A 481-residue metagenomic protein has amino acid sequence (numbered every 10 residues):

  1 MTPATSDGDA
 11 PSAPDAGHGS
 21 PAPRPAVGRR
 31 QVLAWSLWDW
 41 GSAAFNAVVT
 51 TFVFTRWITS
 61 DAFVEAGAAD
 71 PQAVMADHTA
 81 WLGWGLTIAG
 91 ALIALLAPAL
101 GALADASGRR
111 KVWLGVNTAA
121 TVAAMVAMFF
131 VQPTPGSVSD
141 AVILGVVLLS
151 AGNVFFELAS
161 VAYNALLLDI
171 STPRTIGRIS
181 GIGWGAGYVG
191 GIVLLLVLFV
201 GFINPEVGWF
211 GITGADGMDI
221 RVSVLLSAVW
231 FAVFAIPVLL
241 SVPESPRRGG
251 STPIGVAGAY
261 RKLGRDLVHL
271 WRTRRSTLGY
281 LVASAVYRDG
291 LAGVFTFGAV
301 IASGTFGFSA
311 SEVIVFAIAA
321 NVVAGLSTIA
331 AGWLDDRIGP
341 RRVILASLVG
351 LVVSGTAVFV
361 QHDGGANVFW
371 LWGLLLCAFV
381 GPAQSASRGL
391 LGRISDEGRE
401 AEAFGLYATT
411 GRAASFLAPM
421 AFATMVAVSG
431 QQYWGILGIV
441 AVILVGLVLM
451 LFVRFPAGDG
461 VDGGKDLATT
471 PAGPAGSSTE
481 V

Functional and structural regions predicted by a protein language model:
D15-L33, P243-V282: Juxtamembrane intracellular "pre-TM" segments in multi-pass secondary transporters
V49-T79, T296-V313: Short amphipathic helix-loop junctions that connect adjacent transmembrane helices in Major Facilitator Superfamily/SLC
Q72-A76, F202-V229, T424-I443: A membrane-interface helix-boundary motif in multi-pass transporters
I93-R109, S327-P340, V426: Helix-to-loop junctions at the C-terminal end of transmembrane segments in multipass secondary transporters
A104-A119, D336-G350: Cytoplasmic membrane-interface "Motif A"-like loop-to-helix N-cap segments of 12-TM Major Facilitator Superfamily
N117-V138, V349-D363: C-terminal ends and interior cores of transmembrane alpha-helices in multi-pass membrane transporters/permeases
W230-S241, L437-T470, E480-V481: Multi-pass alpha-helical transporter architecture, strongest for 12-TM Major Facilitator/SLC carriers used
R341-Q384: C-terminal transmembrane helical hairpin of 12-TM major facilitator-type secondary transporters
